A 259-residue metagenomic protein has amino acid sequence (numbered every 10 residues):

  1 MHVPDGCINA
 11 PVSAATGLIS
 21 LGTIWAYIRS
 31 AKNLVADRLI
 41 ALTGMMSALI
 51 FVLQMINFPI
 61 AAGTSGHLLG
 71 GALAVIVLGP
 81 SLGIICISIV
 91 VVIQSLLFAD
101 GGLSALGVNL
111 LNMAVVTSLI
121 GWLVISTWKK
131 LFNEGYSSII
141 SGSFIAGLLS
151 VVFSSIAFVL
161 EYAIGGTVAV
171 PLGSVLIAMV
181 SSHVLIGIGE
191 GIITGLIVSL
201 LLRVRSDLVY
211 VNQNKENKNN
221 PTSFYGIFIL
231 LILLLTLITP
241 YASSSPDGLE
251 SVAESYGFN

Functional and structural regions predicted by a protein language model:
H2-L73: Hydrophobic transmembrane alpha-helices
A14-A15, I40-M45, I84-S88, L111 (+3 more regions): Hydrophobic alpha-helical transmembrane segments
T16-R29, S47-Q54, S118-L123, G147-V159 (+2 more regions): Hydrophobic core segments of alpha-helical transmembrane domains in multi-pass membrane transport and ion-translocation
Q54-T117: Alpha-helical membrane segments and adjacent membrane-interface helices in multi-pass membrane proteins
L69-G70, G135-G147, N219-L230: Alpha-helical transmembrane segments and their helix-start/interface "positive-inside/aromatic belt" motifs in integral
N112-S154: Short helix-perturbing small/polar motifs within transmembrane alpha-helices
G142-G147, A157-K218: Glycine-rich ThDP/TPP pyrophosphate-binding loop and its adjacent helix/strand module within ThDP-dependent enzymes
F153-I156, S244-N259: Juxtamembrane non-transmembrane "cap" segments at the membrane-aqueous interface of multi-pass membrane proteins
